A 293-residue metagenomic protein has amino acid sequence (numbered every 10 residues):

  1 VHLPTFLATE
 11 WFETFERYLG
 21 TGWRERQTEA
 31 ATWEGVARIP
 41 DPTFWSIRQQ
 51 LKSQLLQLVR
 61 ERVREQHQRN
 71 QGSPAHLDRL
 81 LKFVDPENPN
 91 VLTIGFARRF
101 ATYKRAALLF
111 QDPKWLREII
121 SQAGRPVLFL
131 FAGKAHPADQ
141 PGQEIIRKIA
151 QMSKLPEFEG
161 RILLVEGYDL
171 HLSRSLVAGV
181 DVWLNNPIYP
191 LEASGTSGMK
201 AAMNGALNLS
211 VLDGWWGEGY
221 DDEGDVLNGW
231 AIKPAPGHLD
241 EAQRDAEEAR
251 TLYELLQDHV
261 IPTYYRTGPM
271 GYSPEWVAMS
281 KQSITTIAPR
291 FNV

Functional and structural regions predicted by a protein language model:
V1-V293: Catalytic cores of carbohydrate-active enzymes across secretory and cytosolic contexts
